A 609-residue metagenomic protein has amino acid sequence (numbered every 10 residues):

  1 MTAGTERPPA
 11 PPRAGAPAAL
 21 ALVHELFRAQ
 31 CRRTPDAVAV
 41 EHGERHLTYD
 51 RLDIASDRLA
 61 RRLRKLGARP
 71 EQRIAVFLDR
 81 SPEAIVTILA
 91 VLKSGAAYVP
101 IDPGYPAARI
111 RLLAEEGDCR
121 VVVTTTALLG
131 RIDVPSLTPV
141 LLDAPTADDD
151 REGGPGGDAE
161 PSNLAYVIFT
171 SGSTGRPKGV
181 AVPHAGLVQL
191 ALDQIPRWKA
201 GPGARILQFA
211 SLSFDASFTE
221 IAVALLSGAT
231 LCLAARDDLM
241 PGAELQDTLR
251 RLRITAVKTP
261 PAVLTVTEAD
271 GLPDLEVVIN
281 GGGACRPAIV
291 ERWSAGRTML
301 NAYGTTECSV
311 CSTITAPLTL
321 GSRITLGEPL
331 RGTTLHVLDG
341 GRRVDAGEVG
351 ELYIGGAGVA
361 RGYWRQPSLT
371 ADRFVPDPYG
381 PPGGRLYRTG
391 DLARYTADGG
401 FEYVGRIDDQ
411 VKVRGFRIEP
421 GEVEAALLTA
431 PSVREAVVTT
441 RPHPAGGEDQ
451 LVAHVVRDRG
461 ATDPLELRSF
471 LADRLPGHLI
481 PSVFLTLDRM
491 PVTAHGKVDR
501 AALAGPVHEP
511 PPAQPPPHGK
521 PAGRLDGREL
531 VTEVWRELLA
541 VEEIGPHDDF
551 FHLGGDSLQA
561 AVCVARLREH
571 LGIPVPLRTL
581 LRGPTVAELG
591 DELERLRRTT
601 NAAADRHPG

Functional and structural regions predicted by a protein language model:
M1-I168, V182-H184, Q189, R286-V290 (+7 more regions): AMP-binding/adenylate-forming domain of the ANL superfamily
T2-P11, L22-H24, R61, V122-G157 (+8 more regions): AMP-dependent adenylate-forming
Q30, G95, G228, G356 (+7 more regions): Conserved small-residue
G43-L47, R73-P82, I101-A108, F209-A210 (+9 more regions): Glycine-rich loop motifs involved in handling phospho/adenylate chemistry
R69, R120, T255, E276 (+2 more regions): Short acidic/polar active-site loop segments enriched in Thr and Asp
P82-L89, A96-E115, D150-A346, E351-A360 (+4 more regions): Motif- and composition-driven signal specific to adenylation
A107, R120, P491-G609: Phosphopantetheine-dependent thiolation modules in NRPS/PKS and related acyl-activating systems
